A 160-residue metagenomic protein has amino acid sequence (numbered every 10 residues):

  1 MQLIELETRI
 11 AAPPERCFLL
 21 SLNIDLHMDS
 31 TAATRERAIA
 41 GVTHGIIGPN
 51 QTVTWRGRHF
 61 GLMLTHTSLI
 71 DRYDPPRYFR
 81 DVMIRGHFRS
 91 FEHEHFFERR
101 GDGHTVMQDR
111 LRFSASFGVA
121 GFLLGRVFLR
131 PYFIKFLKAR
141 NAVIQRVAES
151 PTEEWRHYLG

Functional and structural regions predicted by a protein language model:
M1-H44, G48: Hydrophobic ligand-binding cavity/cleft-lining segments
L3-E5, M63-T67, S90-H93: Short, surface-exposed coil-to-beta transition loops
E5-A11, L69, F96-E98, R112: Generic structural detector for well-ordered beta-strands
I10-A12, H59-G61, R72, F113-F117: Beta-strand elements of well-folded, non-transmembrane domains
E15-L19, R99-D102, K135-K138, A142 (+1 more regions): Replace "anionic and nucleotidyl ligands
M28, A38-R85, V106, A139-V147 (+1 more regions): Glycine-rich portal/gate segments that line the openings of hydrophobic small-molecule binding cavities
R80-I134: Beta-strand/loop substructures that line and gate deep hydrophobic ligand-binding cavities in soluble
S114-F117, G121-G160: A conserved amphipathic terminal alpha-helix motif
